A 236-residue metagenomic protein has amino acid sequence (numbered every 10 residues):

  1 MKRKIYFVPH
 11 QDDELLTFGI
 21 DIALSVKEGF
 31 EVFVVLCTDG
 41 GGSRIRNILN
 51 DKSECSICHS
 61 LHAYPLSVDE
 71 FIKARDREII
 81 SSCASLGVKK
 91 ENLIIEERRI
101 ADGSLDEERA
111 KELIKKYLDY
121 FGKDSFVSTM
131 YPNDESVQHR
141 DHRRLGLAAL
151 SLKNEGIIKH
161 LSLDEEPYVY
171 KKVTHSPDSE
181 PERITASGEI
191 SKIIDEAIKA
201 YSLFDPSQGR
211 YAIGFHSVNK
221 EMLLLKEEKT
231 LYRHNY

Functional and structural regions predicted by a protein language model:
M1-G122, L150-I158: Active-site rim/loop-helix segments in enzyme catalytic domains that contact anionic ligands
F7-P9, V34-C37, M130, S162-E165 (+1 more regions): Active-site neighborhood of phospho(di)ester-bond hydrolases with catalytic His/Asp-centered motifs
L66, D106, Y131-D134, Q138 (+2 more regions): Flexible, surface-exposed loop/gating regions in the mature catalytic domains of secreted/periplasmic hydrolases
E70-K73, E108, R140-R143, I184 (+1 more regions): Soluble non-cytosolic domains of exported or imported proteins
R77-E91, D102-L105, N154-Y236: The feature marks non-catalytic terminal segments
E108-R109, F121, V127-S128, R233-Y236: Lipid deacylating catalytic domains
K115-E155: Active-site adenylate/phosphate-handling loop in enzymes that bind or generate adenylated species
